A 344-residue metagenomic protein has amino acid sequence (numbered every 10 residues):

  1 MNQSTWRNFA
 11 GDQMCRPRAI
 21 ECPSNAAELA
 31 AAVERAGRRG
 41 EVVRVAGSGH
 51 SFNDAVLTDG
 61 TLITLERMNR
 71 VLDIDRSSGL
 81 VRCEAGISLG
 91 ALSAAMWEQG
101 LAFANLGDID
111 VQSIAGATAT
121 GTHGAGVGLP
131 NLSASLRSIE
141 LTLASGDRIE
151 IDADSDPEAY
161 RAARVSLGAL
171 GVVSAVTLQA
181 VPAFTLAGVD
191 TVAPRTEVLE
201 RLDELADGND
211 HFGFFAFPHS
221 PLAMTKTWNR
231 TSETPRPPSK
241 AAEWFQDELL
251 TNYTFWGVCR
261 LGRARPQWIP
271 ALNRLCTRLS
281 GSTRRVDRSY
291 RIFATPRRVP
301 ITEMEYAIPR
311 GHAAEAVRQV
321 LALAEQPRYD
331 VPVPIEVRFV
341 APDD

Functional and structural regions predicted by a protein language model:
M1-D344: Noncatalytic alpha-helical scaffold of FAD-dependent oxidoreductases
